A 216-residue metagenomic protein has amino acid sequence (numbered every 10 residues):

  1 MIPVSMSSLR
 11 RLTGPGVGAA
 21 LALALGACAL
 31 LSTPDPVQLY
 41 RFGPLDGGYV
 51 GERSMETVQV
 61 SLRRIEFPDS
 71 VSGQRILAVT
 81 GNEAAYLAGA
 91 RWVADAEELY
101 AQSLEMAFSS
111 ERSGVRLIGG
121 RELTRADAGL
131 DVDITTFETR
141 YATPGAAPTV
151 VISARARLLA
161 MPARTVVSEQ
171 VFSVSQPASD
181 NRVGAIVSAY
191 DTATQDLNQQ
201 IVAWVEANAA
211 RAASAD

Functional and structural regions predicted by a protein language model:
I2-V17: Bacterial N-terminal signal peptides that target proteins for export
A24-A27: C-terminal motif of bacterial Sec signal peptides marking the signal peptidase cleavage site
A29-E97, N208-D216: A structural "domain/chain start" motif
A29-Y49, E111-P162: Surface-exposed short loop/turn segments
I65, D133-T139, S173-S175: Generic short beta-strand segments
A84-R91, P162-A203: Short secondary-structure boundary motifs at beta->alpha junctions and helix caps
E105, S109-S113, T139, V202-A210: Sec-exported extracytoplasmic/periplasmic mature domains
